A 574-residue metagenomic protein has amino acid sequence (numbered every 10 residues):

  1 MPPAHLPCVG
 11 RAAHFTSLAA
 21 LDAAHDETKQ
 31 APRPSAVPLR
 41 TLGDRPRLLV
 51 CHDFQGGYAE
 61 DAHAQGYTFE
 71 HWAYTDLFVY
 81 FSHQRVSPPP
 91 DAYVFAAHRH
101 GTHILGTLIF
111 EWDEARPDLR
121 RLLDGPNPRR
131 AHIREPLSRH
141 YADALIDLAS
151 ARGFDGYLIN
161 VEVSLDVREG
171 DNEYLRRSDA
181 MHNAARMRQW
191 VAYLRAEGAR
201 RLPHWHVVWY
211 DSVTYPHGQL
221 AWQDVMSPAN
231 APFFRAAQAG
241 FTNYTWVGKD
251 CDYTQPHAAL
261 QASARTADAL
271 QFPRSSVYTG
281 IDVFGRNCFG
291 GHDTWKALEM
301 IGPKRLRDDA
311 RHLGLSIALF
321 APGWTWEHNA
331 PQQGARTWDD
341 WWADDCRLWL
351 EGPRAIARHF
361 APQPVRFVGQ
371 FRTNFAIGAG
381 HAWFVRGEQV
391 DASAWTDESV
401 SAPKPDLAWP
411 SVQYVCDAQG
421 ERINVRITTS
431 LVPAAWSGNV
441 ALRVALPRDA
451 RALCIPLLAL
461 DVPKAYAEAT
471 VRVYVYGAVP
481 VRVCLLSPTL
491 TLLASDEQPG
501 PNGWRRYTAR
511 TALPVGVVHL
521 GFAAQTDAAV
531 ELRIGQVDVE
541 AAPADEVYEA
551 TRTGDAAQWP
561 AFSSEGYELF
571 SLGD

Functional and structural regions predicted by a protein language model:
P2-L21, V277-G420: Substrate-binding cleft of secreted/luminal carbohydrate-active enzymes
R40-H257: Chitinase-like catalytic core of GlcNAc-active glycosidases
F78, L442, C454-V481, R505-T511 (+2 more regions): Extra-cytoplasmic beta-strand recognition segments
L202-G323: Catalytic-core regions of glycoside hydrolase
V412-D417, E421-C454, P501, S564 (+2 more regions): Short carbohydrate-recognition loop motifs
V479-L490: Short, surface-exposed beta-strand/strand-loop-strand elements in extracellular ectodomains
T489-V517, D527: Extracellular carbohydrate recognition and processing domains and analogous Trp-centered ligand-binding platforms
A524-A542, V547, A561: Extracellular carbohydrate recognition
